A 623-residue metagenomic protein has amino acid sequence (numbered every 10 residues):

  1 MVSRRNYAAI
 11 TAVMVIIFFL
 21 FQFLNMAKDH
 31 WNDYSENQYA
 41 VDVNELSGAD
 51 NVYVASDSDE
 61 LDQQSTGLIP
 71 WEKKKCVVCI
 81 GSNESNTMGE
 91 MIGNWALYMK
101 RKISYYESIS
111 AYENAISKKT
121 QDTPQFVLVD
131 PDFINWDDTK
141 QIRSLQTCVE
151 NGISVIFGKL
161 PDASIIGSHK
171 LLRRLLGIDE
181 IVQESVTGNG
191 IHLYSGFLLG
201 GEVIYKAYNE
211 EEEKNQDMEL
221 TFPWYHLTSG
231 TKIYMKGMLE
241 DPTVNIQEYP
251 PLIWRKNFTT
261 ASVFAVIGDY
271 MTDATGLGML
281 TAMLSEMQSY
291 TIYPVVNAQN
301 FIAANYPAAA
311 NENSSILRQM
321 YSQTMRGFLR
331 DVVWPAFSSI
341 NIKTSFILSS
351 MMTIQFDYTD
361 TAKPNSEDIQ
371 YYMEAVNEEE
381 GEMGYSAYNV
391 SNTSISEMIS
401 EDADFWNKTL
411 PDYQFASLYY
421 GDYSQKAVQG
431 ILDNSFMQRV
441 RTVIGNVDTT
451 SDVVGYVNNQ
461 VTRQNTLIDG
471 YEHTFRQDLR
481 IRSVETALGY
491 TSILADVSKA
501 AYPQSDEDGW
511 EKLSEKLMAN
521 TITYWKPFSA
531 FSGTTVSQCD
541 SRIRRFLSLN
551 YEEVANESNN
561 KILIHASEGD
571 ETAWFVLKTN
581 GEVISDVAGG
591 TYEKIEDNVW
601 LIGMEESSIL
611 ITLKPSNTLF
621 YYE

Functional and structural regions predicted by a protein language model:
N6-F18, N392-R463, Q504: Catalytic domains of cell-wall/extracellular-matrix polysaccharide-remodeling enzymes, centered on de-N-acetylation
K74-K75, T123, Q216-A298: A glycine-centered loop/beta-turn motif at secondary-structure junctions
V77-G81, V149-N151, F157-E180, P307-N311 (+5 more regions): Metal-dependent polysaccharide deacetylase catalytic core of the NodB/CE4 family, i.e., the active-site-bearing domain
G81, S85-S164: Helical hinge/lid and interdomain linker segments adjacent to catalytic or ligand-binding clefts that mediate domain
W136-Y208: A glycine-rich, often tryptophan-bearing local segment used as a flexible ligand/cofactor-contacting loop or short
T139-K140, E596-E623: C-terminal beta-strand-rich structural cap/linker in extracellular carbohydrate-active enzymes
G268-A375: Active-site beta->alpha N-cap acidic-glycine motif
G268-D269, Y290-A310, N341, T409-Y413 (+2 more regions): Catalytic grooves of carbohydrate-active enzymes
